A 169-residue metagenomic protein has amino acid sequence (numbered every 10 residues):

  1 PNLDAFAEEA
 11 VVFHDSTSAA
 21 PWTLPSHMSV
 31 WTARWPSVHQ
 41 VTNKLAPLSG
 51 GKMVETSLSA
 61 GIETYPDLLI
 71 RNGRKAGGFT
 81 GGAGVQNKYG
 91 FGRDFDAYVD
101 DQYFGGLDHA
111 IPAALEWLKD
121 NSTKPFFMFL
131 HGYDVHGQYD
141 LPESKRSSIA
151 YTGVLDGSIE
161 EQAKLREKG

Functional and structural regions predicted by a protein language model:
P1-G169: Catalytic domains that recognize anionic headgroups
